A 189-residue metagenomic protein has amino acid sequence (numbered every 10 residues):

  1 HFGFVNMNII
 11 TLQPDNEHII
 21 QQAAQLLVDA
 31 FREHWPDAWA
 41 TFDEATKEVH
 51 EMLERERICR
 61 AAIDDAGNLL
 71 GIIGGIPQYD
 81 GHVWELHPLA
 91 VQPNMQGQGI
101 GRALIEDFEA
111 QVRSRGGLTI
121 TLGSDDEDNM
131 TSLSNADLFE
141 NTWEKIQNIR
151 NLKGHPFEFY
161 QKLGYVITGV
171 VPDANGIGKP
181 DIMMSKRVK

Functional and structural regions predicted by a protein language model:
F2-Q21, K186-K189: Conserved N-terminal entry element of GNAT/NAT acetyltransferase domains
A24-A61, G74: Active-site rim helix/loop that mediates acceptor-substrate recognition in acyltransferases
A30, Y79, P93, D126-M130: Feature marks short, surface-exposed loop/turn motifs that line or immediately flank catalytic pockets and channel
A61, G67-P77, V83-A90: Conserved beta-strand in the GNAT
H82-P93, T121-D125: Conserved acetyl-CoA binding element of GNAT-fold acetyltransferases
V91, G97-A110: Conserved acetyl-CoA-binding loop-helix of GNAT-fold acetyltransferases
V112-L152: Conserved GNAT acetyl-CoA-binding A-motif
N141-K189: C-terminal "cap" of GNAT-fold acetyltransferases
